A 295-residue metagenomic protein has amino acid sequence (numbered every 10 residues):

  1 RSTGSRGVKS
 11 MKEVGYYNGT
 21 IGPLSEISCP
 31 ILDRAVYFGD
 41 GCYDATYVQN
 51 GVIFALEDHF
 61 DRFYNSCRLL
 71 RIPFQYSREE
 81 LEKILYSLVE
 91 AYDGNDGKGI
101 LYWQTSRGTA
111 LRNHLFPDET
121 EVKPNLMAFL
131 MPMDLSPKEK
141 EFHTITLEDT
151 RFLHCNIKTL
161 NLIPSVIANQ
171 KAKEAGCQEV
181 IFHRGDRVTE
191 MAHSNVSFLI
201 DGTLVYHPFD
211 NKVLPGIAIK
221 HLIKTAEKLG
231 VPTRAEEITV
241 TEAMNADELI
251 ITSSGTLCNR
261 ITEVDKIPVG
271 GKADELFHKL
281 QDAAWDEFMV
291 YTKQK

Functional and structural regions predicted by a protein language model:
G7-E90, L115-K295: Helix-start/capping segments and mature chain N-termini
S77-Y86, K98-R112: Short, glycine/charge-rich beta-strand/loop segments that flank catalytic centers and engage negatively charged groups
E90-Y102, E139: Short secondary-structure capping/junction motifs at helix and strand boundaries
